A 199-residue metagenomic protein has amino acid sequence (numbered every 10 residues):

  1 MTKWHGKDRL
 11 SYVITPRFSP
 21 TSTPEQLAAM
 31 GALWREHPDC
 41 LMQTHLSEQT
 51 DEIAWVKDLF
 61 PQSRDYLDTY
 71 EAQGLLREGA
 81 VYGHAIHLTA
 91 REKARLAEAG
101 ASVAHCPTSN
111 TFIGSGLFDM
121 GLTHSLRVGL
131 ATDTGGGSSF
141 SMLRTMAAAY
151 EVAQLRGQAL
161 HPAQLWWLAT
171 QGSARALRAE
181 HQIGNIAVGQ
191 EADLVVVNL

Functional and structural regions predicted by a protein language model:
M1-G83: Metal-coordinating catalytic core of metallo-dependent amide/deamination hydrolases
I14, H45, Y70, L96 (+4 more regions): Conserved, mostly hydrophobic/aromatic
F18-P20, E48-T50, I86-L88, P107-S109 (+1 more regions): Active-site-proximal loop/turn and secondary-structure-junction residues that shape catalytic pockets, frequently
W34-D39, L75-E78, R95-A104, H124-G129: Glycine-enriched alpha-helix->loop->beta-strand junction motifs that scaffold or abut catalytic
L59-R64, G83-T89, T111-G116, G135-S139 (+1 more regions): A general structural motif
A72-G79, M120-L199: His/Asp/Glu-enriched, well-ordered alpha-helical/loop segment that forms or immediately abuts the divalent-metal
Y82-A85, A104-C106, G129-T132: Active-site neighborhood of phospho(di)ester-bond hydrolases with catalytic His/Asp-centered motifs
L88-A101, H105-F112: Long hydrophobic segments that form regular secondary structure
